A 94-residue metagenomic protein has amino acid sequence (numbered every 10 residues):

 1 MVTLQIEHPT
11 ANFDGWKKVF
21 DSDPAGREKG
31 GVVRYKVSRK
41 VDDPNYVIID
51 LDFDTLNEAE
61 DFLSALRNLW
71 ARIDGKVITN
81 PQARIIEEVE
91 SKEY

Functional and structural regions predicted by a protein language model:
V2, G30-I48, A71-Y94: Glycine-rich beta-strand-turn "strand-cap" elements at beta-sheet edges
V2-P9, K36-A65: Short, well-ordered beta-strand segments in beta-rich or mixed alpha/beta enzyme and ligand-binding folds
E7, D61-I73, K92-Y94: Short, surface-exposed, charge-dense and proline/glycine-enriched linear segments
H8-A11, I85: Intrinsic structural disorder/low-complexity segments
N12-Y35, N68-A71: Short amphipathic alpha-helical segments
D14-W16, N57-A59, S91: Residue-level signal for secondary-structure boundary sites
D21-P24, E28, D43, D54 (+3 more regions): Amphipathic alpha-helical interaction segments
